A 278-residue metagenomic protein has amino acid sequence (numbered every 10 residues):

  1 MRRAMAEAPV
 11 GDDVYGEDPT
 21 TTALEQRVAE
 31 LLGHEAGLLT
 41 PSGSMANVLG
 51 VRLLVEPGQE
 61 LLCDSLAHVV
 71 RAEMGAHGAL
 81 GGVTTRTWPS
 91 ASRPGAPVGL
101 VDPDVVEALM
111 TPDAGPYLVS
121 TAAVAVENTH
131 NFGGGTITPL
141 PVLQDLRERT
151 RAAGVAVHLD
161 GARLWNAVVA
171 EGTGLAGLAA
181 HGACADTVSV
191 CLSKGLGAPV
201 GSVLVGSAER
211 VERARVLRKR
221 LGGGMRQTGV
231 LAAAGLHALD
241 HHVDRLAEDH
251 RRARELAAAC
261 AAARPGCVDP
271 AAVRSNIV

Functional and structural regions predicted by a protein language model:
M1-A8, D13-V278: Conserved PLP-enzyme active-site core in the AAT-like
